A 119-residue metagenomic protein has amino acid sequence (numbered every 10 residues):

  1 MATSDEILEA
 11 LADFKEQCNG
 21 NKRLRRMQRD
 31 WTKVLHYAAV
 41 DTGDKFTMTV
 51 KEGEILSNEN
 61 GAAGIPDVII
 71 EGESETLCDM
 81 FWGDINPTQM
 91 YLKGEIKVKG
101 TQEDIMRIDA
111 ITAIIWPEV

Functional and structural regions predicted by a protein language model:
M1-V119: Feature captures hydrophobic
